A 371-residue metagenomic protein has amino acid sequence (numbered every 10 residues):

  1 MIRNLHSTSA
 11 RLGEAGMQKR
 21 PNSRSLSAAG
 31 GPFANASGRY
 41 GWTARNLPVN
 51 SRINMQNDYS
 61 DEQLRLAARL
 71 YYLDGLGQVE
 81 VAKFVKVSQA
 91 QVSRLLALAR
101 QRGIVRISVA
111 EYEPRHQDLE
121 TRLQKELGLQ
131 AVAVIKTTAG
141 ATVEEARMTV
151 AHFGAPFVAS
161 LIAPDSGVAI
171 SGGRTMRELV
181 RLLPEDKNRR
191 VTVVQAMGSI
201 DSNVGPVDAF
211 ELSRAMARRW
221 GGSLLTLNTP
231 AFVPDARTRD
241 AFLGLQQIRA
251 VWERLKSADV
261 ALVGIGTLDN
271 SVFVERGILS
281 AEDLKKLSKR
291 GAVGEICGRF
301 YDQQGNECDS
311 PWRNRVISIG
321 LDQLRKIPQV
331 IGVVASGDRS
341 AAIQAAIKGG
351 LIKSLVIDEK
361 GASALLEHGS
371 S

Functional and structural regions predicted by a protein language model:
I2-E14, Q18-D74, E80, Y112: Extreme N-terminal segment that seeds HTH/winged-HTH DNA-binding domains in transcriptional regulators
R52-A68, Y72-K86, Q91-A97, G103-V109 (+1 more regions): Conserved phosphate- and dinucleotide-binding cores of soluble alpha/beta proteins, encompassing both enzyme active
A67, V150, G154-V158, L179 (+2 more regions): Generic hydrophobic alpha-helical segments
L95-G167, R181-R189, D201-P206: HTH-adjacent hinge/linker in prokaryotic transcriptional regulators
V132-V134, V193, L224-T226: Conserved beta-strand scaffold positions in the cores of enzyme catalytic domains, especially in NTP/NDP-utilizing
G167-A169, G332: Short catalytic-loop micro-motif centered on adjacent basic/acidic residues
I170-T175: Glycine-rich beta-strand-to-loop/alpha-helix junction loops that act as flexible
T192-I200: Catalytic or ion-translocation cores adjacent to nucleophile or general acid/base/metal-coordination motifs in diverse
